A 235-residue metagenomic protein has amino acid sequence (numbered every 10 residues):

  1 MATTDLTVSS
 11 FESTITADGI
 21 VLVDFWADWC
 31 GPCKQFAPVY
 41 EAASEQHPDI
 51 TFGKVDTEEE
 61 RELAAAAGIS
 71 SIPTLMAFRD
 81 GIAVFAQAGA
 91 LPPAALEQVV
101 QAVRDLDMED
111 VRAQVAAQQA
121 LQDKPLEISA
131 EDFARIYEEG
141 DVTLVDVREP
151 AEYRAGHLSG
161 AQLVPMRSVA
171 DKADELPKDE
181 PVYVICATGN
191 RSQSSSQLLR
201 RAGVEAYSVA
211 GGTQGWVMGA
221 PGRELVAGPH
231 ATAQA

Functional and structural regions predicted by a protein language model:
T3-V21, R61, S129-E139: A short beta-strand-turn-helix
D5-L6, F25, F36-E62, I69-I72 (+2 more regions): Thiol-based oxidoreductase modules, predominantly thioredoxin-like and allied folds used for disulfide exchange
T16-D28, V145: Short active-site neighborhood of thiol/selenol oxidoreductases, capturing the structured segment around
I20, P73, V142: Alpha/beta-hydrolase fold active-site loops
F25-V39, C186-R191: Conserved redox-active cysteine motifs that mediate thiol-disulfide chemistry, especially di-cysteine Cys-X(1-2)-Cys
S71-D110: Non-catalytic, surface beta->alpha helical segment in thiol-disulfide oxidoreductase systems
A94, Q98-A102, M108-V142, P150-P181 (+1 more regions): Rhodanese-like catalytic fold shared by cysteine-dependent sulfurtransferases and DSP/PTP-type phosphatases
